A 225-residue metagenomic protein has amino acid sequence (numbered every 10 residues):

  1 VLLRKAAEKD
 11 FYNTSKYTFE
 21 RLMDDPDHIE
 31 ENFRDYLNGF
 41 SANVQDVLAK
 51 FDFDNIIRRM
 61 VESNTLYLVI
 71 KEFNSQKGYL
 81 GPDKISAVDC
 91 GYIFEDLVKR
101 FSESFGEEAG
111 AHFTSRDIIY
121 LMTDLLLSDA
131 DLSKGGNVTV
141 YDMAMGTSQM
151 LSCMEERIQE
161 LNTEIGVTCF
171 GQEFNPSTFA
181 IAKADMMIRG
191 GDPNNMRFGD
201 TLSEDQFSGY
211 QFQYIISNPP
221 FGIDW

Functional and structural regions predicted by a protein language model:
V1-A130, N195-S203: Non-catalytic, mostly N-terminal accessory regions of nucleic-acid modification and defense proteins
A109-S217, G222-D224: Conserved S-adenosyl-L-methionine
